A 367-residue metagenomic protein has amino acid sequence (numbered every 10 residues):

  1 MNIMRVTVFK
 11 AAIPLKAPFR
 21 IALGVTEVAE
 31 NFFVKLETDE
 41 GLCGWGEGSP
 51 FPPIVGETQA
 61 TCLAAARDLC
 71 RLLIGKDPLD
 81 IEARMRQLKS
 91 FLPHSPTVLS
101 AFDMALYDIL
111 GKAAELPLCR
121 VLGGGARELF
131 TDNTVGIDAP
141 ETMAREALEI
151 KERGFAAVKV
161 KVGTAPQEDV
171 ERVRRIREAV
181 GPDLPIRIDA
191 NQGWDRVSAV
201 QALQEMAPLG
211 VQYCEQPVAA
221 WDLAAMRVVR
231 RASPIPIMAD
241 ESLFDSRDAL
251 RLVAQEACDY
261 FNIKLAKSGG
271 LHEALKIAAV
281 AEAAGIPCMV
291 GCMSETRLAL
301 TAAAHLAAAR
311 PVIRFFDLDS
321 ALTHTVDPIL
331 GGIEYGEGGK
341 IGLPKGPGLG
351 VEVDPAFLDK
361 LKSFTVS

Functional and structural regions predicted by a protein language model:
M1-E40, S49-I54, H324-D327: Structured beta-strand/loop patches that form or line metal/cofactor-binding pockets in enzymes
I3, V34, G41, L69 (+10 more regions): Conserved, mostly hydrophobic/aromatic
R5, E37-A113: Metal- or metallocofactor-binding catalytic centers and their adjacent structured scaffolds across diverse enzyme
G46, F130-V135, V158-V160, I186-A190 (+5 more regions): Hydrophobic faces of well-ordered beta-strands that scaffold small-molecule active sites in alpha/beta enzyme cores
A64, G210, W221-M238, L243-K340: Shared catalytic-loop signature of beta/alpha-barrel
L99, V135, K161-A165, N191-Q192 (+6 more regions): Glycine- and other small-residue-rich loops at beta-strand/loop junctions that grip anionic moieties
R120-S233: Metal-dependent enolase-superfamily TIM-barrel catalytic cores that perform enediolate-based chemistry
T323-S367: C-terminal extensions of enzymes
